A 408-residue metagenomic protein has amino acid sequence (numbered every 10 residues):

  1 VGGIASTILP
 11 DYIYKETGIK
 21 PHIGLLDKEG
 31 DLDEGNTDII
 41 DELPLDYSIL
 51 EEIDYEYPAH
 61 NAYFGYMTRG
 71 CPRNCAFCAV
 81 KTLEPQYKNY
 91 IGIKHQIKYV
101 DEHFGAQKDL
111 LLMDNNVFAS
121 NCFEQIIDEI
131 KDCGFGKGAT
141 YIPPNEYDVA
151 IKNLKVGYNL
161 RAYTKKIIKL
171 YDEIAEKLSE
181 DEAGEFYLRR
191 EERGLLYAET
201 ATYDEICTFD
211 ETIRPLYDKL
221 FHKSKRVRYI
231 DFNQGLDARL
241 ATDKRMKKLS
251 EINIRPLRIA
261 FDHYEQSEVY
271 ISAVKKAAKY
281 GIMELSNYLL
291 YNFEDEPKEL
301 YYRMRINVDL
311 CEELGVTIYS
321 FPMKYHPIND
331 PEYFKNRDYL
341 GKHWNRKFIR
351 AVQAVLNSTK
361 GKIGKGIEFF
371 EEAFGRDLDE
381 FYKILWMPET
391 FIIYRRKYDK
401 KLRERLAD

Functional and structural regions predicted by a protein language model:
V1-N61: Glycine-rich beta-alpha loop elements in corrinoid/cobalamin-binding modules across cobalamin-dependent enzymes
S6-D11, S120, D330-P331: Short, charged/polar "capping" segments at the starts of alpha-helices and the immediately preceding loops
T17-K20, R228, G281-M283, V316: A short helix->loop->beta-strand "cap" motif at the edges of active sites that frequently abuts
E34-G35, C78, Y90, F123-I126 (+1 more regions): Short aromatic-enriched loop/helix-cap "lid" or pocket-rim segments at secondary-structure transitions that line
P58-Y99, F104-A106, F118: Canonical Radical SAM [4Fe-4S] cluster-binding loop centered on the CxxxCxxC motif and its immediate flanking residues
V100-S286: Conserved SAM/AdoMet-binding glycine-rich loop
G235, K248-A407: A structural motif corresponding to the C-terminal lobe/cap of the Radical SAM core domain
